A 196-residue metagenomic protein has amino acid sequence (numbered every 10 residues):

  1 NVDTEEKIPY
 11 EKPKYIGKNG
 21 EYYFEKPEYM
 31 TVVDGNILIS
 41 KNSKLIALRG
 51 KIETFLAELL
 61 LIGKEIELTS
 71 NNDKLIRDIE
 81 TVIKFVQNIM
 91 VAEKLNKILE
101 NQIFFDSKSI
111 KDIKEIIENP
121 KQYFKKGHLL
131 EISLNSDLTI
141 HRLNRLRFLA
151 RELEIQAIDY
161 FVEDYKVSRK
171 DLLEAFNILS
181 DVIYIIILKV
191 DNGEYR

Functional and structural regions predicted by a protein language model:
N1-R196: Phosphate/pyrophosphate-binding loop motifs in nucleotide- or prenyl diphosphate-using proteins
